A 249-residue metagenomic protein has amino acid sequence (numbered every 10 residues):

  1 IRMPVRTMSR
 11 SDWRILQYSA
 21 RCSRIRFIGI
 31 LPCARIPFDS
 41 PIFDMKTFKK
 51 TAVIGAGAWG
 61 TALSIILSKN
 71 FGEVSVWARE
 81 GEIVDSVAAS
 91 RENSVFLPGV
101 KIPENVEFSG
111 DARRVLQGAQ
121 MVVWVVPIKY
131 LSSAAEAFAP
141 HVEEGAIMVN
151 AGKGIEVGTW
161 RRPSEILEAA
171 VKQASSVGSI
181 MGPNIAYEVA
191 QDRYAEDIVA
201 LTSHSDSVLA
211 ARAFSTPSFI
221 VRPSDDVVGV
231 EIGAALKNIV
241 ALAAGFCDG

Functional and structural regions predicted by a protein language model:
R2, R6-R14, S19-R26, C33: Low-acidity, Ser/Thr- and Arg-rich intrinsically disordered low-complexity segments
I28-R35, S40-I42: Short, positively charged and aromatic/hydrophobic N-terminal segments
M45-P98, E107-G110: NAD(P)+-binding Rossmann beta1-loop-alpha1 motif at the extreme N-terminus of oxidoreductases
T51, E73-V74, S175-V177, V221: Hydrophobic anchor at the start of a short beta-strand that flanks the dinucleotide cofactor-binding loop
V53, V76, M148-N150, S179 (+1 more regions): Structural beta-sheet core signal
E82-S86, V157-G158, S207: Short, charged/polar "capping" segments at the starts of alpha-helices and the immediately preceding loops
I102, F108-Q117, M121-Y194, A210: Rossmann-like NAD(P)(H) cofactor-binding subdomain of soluble oxidoreductases
Y130, H141, I166-S176, Y194-G249: Internal alpha-helical scaffold of NAD(P)-dependent oxidoreductase catalytic cores
